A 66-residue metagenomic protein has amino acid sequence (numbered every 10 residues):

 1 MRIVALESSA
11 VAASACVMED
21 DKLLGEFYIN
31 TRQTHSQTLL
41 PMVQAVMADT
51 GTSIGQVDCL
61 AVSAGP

Functional and structural regions predicted by a protein language model:
M1-P66: N-terminal beta-alpha supersecondary unit
